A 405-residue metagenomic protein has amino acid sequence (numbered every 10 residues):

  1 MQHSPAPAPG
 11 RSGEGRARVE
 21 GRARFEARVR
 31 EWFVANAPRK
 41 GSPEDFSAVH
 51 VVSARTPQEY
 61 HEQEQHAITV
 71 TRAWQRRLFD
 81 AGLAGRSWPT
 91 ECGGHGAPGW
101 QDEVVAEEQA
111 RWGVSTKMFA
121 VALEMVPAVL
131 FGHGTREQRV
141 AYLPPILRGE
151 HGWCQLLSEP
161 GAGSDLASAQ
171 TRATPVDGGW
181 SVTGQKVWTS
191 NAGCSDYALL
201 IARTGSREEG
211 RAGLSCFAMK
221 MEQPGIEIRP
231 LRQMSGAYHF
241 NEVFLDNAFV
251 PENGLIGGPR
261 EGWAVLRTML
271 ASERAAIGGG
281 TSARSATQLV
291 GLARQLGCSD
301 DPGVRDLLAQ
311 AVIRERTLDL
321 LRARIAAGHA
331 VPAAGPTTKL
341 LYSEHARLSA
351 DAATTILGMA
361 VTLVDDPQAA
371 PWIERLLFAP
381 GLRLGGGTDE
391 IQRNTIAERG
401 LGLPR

Functional and structural regions predicted by a protein language model:
M1-A120, A141, P145, L307 (+1 more regions): Amphipathic, small/basic residue-rich leader segments at the start of a protein or domain
H3-G15, W100, V104-V105, M125 (+2 more regions): Glycine-rich phosphate/cofactor-binding loops in nucleotide/flavin-utilizing enzymes
A67-G149, N191-Y197, E315, R322-I325 (+3 more regions): Internal helix-loop-helix
G149-L157: A short, Trp-centered hydrophobic/proline-enriched beta-strand micro-motif
A162, V187-G193, M234-S235, G381-G386: Glycine-rich phosphate/pyrophosphate-binding beta-alpha loops
Q170, T183-I228: A short core secondary-structure module
I226-L320, L382: Glycine-rich beta->alpha junctions and the first turn(s) of the following alpha-helix
R305-Q310, A333-L340: Short, charged, amphipathic alpha-helical segments
